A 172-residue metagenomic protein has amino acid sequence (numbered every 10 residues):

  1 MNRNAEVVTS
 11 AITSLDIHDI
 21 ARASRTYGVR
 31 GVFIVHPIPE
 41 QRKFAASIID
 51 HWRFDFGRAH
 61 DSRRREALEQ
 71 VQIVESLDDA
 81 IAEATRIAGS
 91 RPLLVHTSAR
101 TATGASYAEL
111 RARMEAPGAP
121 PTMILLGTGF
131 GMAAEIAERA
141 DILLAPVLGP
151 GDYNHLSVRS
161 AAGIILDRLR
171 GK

Functional and structural regions predicted by a protein language model:
M1-A99, G163-G171: RNA substrate-binding interface of SAM-dependent RNA methyltransferases
R30, P92, P121-T122, D141: Conserved acidic residues
Q41-F44, A105, M132, Y153-N154: Secondary-structure boundary/capping motif
S47-I49, A108-A112, E138-D141, R159: Short, glycine/charged-enriched secondary-structure capping and boundary segments
E69-E75, R100-A105, P150-L156: Short, exposed beta-strand "edge-strand" segments with a Pro/Gly-rich flavor and a Y/T-containing core
V95-I136, P146: Long, charge-patterned amphipathic alpha-helical coiled-coil/hairpin "stalk" segments used as oligomerization
F130-K172: Structured adenosyl-cofactor binding patch, chiefly the S-adenosyl-L-methionine
